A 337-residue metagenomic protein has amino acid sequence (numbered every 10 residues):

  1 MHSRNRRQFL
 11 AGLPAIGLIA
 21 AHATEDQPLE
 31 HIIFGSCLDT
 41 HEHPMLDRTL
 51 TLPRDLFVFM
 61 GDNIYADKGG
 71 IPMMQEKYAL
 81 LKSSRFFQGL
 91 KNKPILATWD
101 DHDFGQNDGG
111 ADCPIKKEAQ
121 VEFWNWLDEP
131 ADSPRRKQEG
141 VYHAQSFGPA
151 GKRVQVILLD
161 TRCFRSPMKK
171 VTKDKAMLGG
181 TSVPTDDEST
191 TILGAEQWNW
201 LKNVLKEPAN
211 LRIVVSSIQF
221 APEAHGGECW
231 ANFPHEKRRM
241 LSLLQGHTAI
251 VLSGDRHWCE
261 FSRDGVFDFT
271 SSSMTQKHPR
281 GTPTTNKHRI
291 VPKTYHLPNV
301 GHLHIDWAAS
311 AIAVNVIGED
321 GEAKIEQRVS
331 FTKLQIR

Functional and structural regions predicted by a protein language model:
M1-R4, A11-L18: N-terminal secretory signal peptides
R6, I16, H22-R337: Metal-dependent phosphoester/phosphodiester hydrolase catalytic core
